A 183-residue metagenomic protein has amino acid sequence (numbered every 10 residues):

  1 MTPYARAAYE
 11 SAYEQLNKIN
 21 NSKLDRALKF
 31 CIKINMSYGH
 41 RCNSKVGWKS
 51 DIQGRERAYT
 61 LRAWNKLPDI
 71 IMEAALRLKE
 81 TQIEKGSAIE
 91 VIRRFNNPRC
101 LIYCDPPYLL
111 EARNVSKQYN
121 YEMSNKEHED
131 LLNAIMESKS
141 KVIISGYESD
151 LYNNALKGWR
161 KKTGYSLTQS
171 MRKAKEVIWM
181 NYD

Functional and structural regions predicted by a protein language model:
M1-Y103, P107-S116: SAM-dependent nucleic-acid methyltransferase catalytic core
Q82, G86-L101, Y108-D183: Class I S-adenosyl-L-methionine
